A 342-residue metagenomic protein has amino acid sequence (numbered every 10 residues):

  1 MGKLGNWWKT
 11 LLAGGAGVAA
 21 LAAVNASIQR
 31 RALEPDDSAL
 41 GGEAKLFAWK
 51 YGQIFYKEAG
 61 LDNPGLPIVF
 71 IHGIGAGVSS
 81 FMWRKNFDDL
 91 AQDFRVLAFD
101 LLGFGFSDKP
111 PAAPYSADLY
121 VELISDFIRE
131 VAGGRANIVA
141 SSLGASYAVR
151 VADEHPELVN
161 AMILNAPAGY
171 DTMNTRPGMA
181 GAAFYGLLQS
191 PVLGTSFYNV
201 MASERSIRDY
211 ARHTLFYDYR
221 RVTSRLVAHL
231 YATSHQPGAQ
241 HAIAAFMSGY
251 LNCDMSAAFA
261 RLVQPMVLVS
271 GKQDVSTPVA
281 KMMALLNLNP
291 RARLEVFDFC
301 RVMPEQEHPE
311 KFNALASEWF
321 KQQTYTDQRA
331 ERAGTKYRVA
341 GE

Functional and structural regions predicted by a protein language model:
M1-I68, Q92-F94, G134, F320-E342: Alpha/beta-hydrolase fold catalytic core
E58-F106: Conserved HGGG/HGGXW glycine-rich cap/lid loop of the alpha/beta-hydrolase fold
R84, D88, L97-V139, E305 (+1 more regions): Active-site loop/oxyanion-hole signature of alpha/beta-hydrolase fold enzymes
G133-P177: Conserved hydrolase catalytic core segment
N174-G178, N199-A260: Conserved alpha/beta-hydrolase catalytic His-Asp/Glu region
L262, L268-S270: Short beta-strand/loop motif that positions the catalytic acidic residue of the alpha/beta-hydrolase fold
K272-T277, V302: Acidic catalytic loop of the alpha/beta-hydrolase fold
P290-E342: Catalytic active-site module of serine/aspartate enzymes centered on a nucleophile-bearing elbow/loop
